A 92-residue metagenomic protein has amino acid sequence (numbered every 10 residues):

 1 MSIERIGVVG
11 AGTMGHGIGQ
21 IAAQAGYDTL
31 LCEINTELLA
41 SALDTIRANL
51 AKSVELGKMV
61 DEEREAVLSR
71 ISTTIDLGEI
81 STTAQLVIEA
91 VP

Functional and structural regions predicted by a protein language model:
M1-K52, L56: NAD(P)+-binding Rossmann beta1-loop-alpha1 motif at the extreme N-terminus of oxidoreductases
L38, K52-P92: Rossmann-like NAD(P)-binding element
